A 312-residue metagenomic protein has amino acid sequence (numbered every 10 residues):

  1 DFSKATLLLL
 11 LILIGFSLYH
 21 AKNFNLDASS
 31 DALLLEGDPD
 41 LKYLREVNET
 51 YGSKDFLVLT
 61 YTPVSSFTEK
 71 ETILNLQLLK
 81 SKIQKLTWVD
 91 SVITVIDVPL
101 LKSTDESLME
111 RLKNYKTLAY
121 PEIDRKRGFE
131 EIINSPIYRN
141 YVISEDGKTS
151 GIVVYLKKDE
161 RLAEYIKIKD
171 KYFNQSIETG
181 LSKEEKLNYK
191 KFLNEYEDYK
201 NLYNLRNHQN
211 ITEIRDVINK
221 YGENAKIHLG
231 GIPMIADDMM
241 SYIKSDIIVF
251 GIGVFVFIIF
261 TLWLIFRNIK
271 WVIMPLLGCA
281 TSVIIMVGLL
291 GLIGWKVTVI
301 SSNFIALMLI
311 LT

Functional and structural regions predicted by a protein language model:
D1, N23-F67, I73, A119-V142: Solvent-exposed, non-transmembrane loop/terminal regulatory segments of multi-pass membrane proteins
D1-A28, A32, D159, F192-T312: Membrane-embedded transmembrane helical bundles of large multi-pass transporters/channels
L41-L44, I73-K80, I211, R215 (+2 more regions): Extracytoplasmic/secreted envelope proteins and their assembly/folding machinery, especially bacterial periplasmic
K42, D90-D198, R206, D237-S241: Extracytoplasmic
G52-F56, D146-G151, N224: Extracytoplasmic
F56-T60, I93, G151-Y155, H228-G230: Soluble periplasmic/extracytoplasmic beta-strand elements of cell-envelope proteins
T60-T62, Q77-T104: Short amphipathic beta-strand/extended segments in non-transmembrane regions
L78-L86, S176, E213-A225: Generic non-transmembrane alpha-helical segments
